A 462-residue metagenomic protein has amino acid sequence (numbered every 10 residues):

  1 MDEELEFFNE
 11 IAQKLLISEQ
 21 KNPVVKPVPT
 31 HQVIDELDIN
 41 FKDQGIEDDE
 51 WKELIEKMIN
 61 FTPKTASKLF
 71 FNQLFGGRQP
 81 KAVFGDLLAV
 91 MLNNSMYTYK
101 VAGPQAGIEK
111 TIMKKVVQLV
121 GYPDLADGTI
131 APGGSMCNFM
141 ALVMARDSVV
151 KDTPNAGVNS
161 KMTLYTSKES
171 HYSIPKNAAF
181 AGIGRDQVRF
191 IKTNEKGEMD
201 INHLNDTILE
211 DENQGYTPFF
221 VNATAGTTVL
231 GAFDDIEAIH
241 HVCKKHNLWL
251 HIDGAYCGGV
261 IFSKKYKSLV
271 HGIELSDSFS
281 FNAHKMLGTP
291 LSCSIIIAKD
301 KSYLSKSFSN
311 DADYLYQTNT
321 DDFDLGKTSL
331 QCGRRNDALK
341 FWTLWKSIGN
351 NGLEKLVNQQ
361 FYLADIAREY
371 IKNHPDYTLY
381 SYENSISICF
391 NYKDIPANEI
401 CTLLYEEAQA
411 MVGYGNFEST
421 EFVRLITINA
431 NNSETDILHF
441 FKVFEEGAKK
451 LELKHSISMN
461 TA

Functional and structural regions predicted by a protein language model:
M1-L125, E421, I426, N432 (+1 more regions): N-terminal entrance/gating region of PLP-dependent enzymes' catalytic architecture
P104, C137-M140, M144-Y303: Conserved PLP-enzyme active-site core in the AAT-like
V116-V143, R189-I191: Short loop-beta-helix segment that forms the pyridoxal 5′-phosphate
T227, H271-K372: Active-site C-terminal subdomain of aminotransferase-like
A298, F390-D394, T427-N429: Short beta-strand-to-loop capping motifs
Y377-L404: Conserved PLP-binding catalytic core of the aspartate aminotransferase-like
T378-E383, G413-F417, I457: Short beta-strand
F417-A462: PLP-dependent enzyme catalytic core of the Aspartate aminotransferase-like
